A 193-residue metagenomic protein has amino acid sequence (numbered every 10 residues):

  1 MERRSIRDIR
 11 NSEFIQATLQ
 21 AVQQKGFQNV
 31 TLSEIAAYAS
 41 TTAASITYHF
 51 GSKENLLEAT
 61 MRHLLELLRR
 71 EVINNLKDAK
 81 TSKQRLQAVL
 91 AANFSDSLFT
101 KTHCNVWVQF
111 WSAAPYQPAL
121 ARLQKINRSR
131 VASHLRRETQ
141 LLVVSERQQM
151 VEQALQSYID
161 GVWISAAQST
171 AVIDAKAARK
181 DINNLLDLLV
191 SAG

Functional and structural regions predicted by a protein language model:
M1-I9, G193: N-terminal intrinsically disordered/low-complexity leader segments
E13, A17-N55, A59: Helix-turn-helix
E13, A17-Q24, E71, N75 (+3 more regions): Solvent-exposed, amphipathic alpha-helical segments
A59, I73-T102, V151-L155, R179: Hydrophobic alpha-helical connector segments
R62-L68: Short, basic, alpha-helical segments at the C-terminal edge of helix-turn-helix-like DNA-binding modules
D96-F99, A113-Y116, Q156-A175, L188-G193: Amphipathic C-terminal alpha-helical segment
F99-V108, Y116-V143, Q153, K180-N184: Amphipathic alpha-helical packing segments from all-alpha helical-bundle domains
